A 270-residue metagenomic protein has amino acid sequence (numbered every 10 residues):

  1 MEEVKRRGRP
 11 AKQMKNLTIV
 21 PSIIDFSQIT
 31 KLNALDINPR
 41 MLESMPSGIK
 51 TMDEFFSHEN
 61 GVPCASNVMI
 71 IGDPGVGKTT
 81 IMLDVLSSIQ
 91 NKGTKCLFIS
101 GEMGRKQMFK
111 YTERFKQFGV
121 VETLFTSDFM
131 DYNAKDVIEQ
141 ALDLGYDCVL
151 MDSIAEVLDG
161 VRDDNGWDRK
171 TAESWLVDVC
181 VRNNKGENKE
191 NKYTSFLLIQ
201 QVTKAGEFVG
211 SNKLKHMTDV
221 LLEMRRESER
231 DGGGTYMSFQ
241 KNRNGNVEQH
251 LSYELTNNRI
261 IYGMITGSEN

Functional and structural regions predicted by a protein language model:
E2-R6: BZIP DNA-binding basic region
R7, K12-F115: The Walker A/P-loop phosphate-binding site
G48, I81, G104, M108 (+5 more regions): Helical mechanochemical/support elements of P-loop NTPase systems and associated helical scaffolds
P63-C64, K92, D143-G145, N191-Y193: Short loop/turn elements that form and flank the Walker-type P-loop nucleotide-binding site in RecA-like NTPase cores
D73, K92-W175: Conserved inter-motif catalytic segment of the P-loop NTP-binding fold
V76, M130-Y132, V202-A205: Short beta->alpha connector loops
V85-S88, A172-N188: Catalytic-core regions built around general acid/base machinery
V181-N270: Phosphate-binding/switch region of NTP-binding enzymes
